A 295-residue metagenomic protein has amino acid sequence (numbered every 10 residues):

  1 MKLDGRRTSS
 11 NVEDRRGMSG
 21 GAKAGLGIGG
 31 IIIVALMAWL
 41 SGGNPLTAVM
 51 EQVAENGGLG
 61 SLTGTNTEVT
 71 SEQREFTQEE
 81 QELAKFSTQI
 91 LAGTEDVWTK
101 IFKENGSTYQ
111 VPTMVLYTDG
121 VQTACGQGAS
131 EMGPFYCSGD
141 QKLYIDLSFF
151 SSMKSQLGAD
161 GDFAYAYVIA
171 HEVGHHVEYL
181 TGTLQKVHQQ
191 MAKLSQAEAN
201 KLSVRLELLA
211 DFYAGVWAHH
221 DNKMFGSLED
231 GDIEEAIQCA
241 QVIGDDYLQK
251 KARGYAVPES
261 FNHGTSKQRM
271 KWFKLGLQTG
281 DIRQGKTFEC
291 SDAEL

Functional and structural regions predicted by a protein language model:
M1-E75: Long amphipathic alpha-helical segments used for membrane anchoring, targeting, substrate engagement, or oligomerization
G20, A24-L26, V115, L143-D146 (+2 more regions): Structural recognition of the beta-strand scaffold that forms the well-ordered cores of secreted hydrolase catalytic
L36, W98, I145, F163-L180 (+2 more regions): Active-site recognition of the HExxH zinc-binding catalytic motif
Q81, K85-Y109, E198-K201, R205-L248: Short helix/loop segments within enzyme catalytic domains that coordinate or immediately flank catalytic cofactors
G120-D146: Catalytic zinc-binding patch centered on the HExxH motif and its immediate surroundings that defines zinc-dependent
F149-V168, E198-V204: Short pre-active-site segment immediately N-terminal to the catalytic Zn-binding motif
V173-H188, D221-N222: Catalytic Zn2+-binding segment of zinc metalloproteases
Q241-L295: Pan-zinc metallopeptidase signature
